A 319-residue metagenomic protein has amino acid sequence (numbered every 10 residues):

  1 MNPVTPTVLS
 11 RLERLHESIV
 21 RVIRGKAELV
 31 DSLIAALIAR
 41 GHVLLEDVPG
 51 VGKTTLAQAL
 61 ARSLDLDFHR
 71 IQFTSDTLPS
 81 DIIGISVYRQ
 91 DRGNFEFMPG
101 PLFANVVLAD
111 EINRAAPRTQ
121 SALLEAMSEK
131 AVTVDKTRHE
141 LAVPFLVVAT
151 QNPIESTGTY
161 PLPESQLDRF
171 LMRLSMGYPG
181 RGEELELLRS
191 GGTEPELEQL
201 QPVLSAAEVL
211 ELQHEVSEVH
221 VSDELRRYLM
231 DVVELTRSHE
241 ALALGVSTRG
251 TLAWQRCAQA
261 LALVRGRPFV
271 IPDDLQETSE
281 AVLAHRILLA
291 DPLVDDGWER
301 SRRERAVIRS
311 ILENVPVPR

Functional and structural regions predicted by a protein language model:
N2, S238-R319: C-terminal engagement/docking regions of AAA+ P-loop ATPases
T5-V51: Pre-Walker A (pre-P-loop) alpha-helix and adjacent loop at the N terminus of AAA/AAA+ ATPase modules, a conserved
D31-A35, Y88-L108, T137: Conserved alpha-helical scaffold flanking the Walker A/P-loop in AAA+ ATPase domains
L37-T74: Walker A/P-loop
D47, D110-E111, A122: Walker B catalytic acidic pair
V48, I82, T150: P-loop (Walker A) phosphate-binding loop of NTP-binding proteins
R89-N94, A115, T119, M127-E218 (+1 more regions): Canonical AAA+ ATPase core
R189-D273: AAA+ P-loop NTPase domains with strong preference for DNA replication initiators and clamp-loader complexes
